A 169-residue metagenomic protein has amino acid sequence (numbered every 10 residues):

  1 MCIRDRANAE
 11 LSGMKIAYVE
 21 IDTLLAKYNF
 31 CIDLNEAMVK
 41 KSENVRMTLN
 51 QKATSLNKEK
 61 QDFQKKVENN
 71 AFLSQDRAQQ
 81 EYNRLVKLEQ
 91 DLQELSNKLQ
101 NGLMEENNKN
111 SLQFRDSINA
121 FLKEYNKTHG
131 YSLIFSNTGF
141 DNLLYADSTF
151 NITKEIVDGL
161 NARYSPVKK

Functional and structural regions predicted by a protein language model:
M1-I3: Short, small-residue-biased leader/transition segments that mark boundaries at the very start of proteins
R6-K169: Amphipathic, charged alpha-helical segments and their helix-to-coil junctions in extracytoplasmic/peripheral assemblies
